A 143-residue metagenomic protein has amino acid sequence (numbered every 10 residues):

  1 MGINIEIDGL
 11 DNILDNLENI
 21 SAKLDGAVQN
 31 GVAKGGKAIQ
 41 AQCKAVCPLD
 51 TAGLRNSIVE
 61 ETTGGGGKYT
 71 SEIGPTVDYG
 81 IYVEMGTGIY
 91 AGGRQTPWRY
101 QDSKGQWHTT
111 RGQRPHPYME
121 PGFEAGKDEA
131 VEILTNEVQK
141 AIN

Functional and structural regions predicted by a protein language model:
M1-G80, Y90-N143: Short, Lys/Arg-rich flexible segments
V83: Short acidic/His/Gly/Ser-rich catalytic and metal-binding motifs that mark active-site loops of diverse hydrolases
